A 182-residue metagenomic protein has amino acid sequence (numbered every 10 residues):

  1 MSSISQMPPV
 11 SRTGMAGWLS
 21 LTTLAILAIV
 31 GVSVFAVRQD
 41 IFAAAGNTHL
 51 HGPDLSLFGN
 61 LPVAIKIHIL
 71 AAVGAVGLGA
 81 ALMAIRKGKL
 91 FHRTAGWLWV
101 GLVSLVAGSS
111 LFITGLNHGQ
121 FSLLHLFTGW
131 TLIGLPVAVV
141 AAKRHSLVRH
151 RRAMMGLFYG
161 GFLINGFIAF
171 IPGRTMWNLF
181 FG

Functional and structural regions predicted by a protein language model:
S2-G182: Alpha-helical membrane insertion/targeting regions
